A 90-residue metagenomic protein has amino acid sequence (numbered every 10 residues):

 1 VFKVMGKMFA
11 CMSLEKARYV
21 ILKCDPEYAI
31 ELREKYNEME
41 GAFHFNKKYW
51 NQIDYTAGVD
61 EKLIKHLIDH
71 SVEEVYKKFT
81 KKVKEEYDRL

Functional and structural regions predicted by a protein language model:
V1-L90: Charge-dense, helix-prone N-terminal extensions
